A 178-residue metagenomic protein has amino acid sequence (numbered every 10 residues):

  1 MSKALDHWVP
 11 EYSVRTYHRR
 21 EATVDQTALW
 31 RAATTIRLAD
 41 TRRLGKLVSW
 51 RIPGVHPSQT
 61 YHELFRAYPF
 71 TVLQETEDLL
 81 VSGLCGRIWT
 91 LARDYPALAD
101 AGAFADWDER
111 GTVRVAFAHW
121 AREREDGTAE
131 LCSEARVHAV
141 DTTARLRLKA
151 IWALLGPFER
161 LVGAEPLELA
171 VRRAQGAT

Functional and structural regions predicted by a protein language model:
M1-H62, P69-L73, E77: Hydrophobic ligand-binding cavity/cleft-lining segments
K3-Y12, G45-K46, R87-A92, F104-E109 (+1 more regions): Structured surface interface patches that mediate subunit assembly and partner/cofactor docking
D25-Q26, R122-T128, V140, L167-T178: Secondary-structure boundary elements
L29, S133, A170: Hydrophobic pocket/interface hotspot
T34, L84-G86, S133-V137: Short, hydrophobic/aromatic-enriched beta-strand segments in well-ordered soluble domains
L73-D126: Hydrophobic-ligand binding "helix-grip"
A103-P157: Beta-strand/loop substructures that line and gate deep hydrophobic ligand-binding cavities in soluble
R147-T178: A conserved amphipathic terminal alpha-helix motif
